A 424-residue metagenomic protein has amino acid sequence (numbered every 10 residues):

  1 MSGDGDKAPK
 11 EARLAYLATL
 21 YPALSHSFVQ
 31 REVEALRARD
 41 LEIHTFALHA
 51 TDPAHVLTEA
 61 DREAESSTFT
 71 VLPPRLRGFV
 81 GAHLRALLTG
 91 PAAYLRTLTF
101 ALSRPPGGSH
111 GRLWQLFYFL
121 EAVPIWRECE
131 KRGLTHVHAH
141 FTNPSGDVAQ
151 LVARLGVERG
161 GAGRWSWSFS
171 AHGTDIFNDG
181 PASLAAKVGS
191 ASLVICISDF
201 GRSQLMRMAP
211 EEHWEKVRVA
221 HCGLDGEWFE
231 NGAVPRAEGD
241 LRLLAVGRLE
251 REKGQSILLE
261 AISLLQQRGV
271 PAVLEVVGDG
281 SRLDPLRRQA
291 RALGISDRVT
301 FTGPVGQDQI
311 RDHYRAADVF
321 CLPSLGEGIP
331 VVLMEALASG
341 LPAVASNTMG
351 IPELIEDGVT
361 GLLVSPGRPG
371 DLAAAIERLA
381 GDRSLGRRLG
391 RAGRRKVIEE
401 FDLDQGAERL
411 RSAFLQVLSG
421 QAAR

Functional and structural regions predicted by a protein language model:
V188, P304-V305, D312-A317: Short alpha-helical donor nucleotide-sugar binding micro-motif in glycosyltransferases
F200, G223: Carbohydrate-associated surface elements
P235-K253, L259-I262, E275: Conserved donor-binding/catalytic core segment of Leloir-type glycosyltransferases
R287-V305: Nucleotide-activated donor-binding/catalytic signature segment of Leloir-type glycosyltransferases, i.e., the conserved
R298, D371, R378, L385-E400 (+1 more regions): A short, well-ordered alpha-helix in the C-terminal region of glycosyltransferases
L325: Aromatic "clamp/platform" in nucleotide-sugar-dependent glycosyltransferases that forms part of the donor/acceptor
P342-A345: Short hydrophobic beta-strand element within catalytic cores of glycosyltransferases and related nucleotide-activated
D357-G358, L362-P369, R378-R383: Conserved acidic donor-binding segment of nucleotide-sugar-dependent glycosyltransferases
